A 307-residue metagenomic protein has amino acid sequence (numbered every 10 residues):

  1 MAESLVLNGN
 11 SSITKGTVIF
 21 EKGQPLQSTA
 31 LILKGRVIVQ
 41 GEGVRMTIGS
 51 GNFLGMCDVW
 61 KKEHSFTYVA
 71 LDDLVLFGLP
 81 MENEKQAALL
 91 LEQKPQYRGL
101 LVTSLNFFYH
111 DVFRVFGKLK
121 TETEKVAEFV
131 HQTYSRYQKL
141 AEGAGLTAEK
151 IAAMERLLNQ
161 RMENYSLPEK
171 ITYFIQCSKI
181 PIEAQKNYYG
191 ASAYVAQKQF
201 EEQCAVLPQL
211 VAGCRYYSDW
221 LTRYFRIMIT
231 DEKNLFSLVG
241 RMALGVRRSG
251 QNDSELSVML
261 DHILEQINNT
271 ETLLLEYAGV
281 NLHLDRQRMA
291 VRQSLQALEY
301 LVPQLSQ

Functional and structural regions predicted by a protein language model:
A2-S4, G9-L90, Y188, V239-G250 (+1 more regions): Cyclic nucleotide-binding regulatory domains
I13, I19-F20, T29-I32, V37-V39 (+14 more regions): Generic hydrophobic secondary-structure signal
G16-T17, V39, G43-M46, G78 (+2 more regions): Positively charged, hydrophobic/aromatic-enriched amphipathic segments
I19, M56, F108-V115, V126-F129 (+4 more regions): Residue-level signal for functionally critical sites in structured catalytic/ligand-binding pockets
I38, L74, Q96-Y97, N234 (+2 more regions): A general structural signal for well-ordered secondary-structure junctions
E84-V130, M259, I263-I267, E271: A small-molecule sensor/coupling module
F129-Q307: Phosphate-/nucleic-acid-contacting segments
